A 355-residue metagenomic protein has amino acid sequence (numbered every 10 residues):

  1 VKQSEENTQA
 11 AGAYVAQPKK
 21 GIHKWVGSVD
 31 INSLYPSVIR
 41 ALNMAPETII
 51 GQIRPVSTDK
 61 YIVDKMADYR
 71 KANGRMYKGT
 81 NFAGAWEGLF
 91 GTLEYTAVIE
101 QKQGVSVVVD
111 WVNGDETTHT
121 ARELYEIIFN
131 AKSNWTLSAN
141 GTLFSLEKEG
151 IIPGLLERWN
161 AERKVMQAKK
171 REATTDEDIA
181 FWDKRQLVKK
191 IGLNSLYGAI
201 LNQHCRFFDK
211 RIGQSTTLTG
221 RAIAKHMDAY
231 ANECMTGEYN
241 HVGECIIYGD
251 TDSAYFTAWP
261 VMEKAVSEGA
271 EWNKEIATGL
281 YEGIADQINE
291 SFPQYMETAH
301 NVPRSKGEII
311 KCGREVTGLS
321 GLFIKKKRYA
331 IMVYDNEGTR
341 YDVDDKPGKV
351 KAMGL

Functional and structural regions predicted by a protein language model:
V1-L355: Conserved acidic
